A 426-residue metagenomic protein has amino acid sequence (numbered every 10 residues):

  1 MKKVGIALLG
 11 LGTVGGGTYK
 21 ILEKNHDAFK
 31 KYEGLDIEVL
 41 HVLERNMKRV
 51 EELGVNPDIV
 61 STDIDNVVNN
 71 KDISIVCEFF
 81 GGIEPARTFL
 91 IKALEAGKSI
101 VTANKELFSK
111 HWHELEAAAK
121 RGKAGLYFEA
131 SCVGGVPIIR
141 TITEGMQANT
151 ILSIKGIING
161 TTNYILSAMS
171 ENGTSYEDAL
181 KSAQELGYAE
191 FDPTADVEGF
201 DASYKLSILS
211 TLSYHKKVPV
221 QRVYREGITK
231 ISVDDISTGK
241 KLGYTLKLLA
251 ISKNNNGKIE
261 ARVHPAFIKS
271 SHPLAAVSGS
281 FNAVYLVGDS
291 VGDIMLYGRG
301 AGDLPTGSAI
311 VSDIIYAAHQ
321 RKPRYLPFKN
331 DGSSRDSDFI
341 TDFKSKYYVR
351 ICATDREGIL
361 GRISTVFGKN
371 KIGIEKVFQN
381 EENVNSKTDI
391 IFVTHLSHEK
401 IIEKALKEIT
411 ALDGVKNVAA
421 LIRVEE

Functional and structural regions predicted by a protein language model:
M1-E95: N-terminal glycine-/serine-/threonine-rich beta1-alpha1-beta2 phosphate-ribose binding loop of Rossmann-like
S61-T62, N69, C77, V101-A103 (+3 more regions): General beta-strand structural signal in soluble alpha/beta enzymes
A86-K92, A96, K105-T143: Rossmann-fold NAD(P)-binding glycine/threonine-rich loop
I100-V101, I374: A short hydrophobic/small-residue beta-strand
K120-D201, I208: Rossmann-like NAD(P)H-binding beta-loop-alpha module
I151-K155, N163-L166, S170, S182 (+4 more regions): Catalytic, metal-anchored helix/loop core of enzyme active sites in primary metabolism
D178-A276, F281-A283: Substrate-binding/catalytic subdomain of NAD(P)-dependent oxidoreductase enzymes
I314-E426: A conserved regulatory-domain signal marking ACT and ACT-like small-molecule sensing domains and adjacent regulatory
